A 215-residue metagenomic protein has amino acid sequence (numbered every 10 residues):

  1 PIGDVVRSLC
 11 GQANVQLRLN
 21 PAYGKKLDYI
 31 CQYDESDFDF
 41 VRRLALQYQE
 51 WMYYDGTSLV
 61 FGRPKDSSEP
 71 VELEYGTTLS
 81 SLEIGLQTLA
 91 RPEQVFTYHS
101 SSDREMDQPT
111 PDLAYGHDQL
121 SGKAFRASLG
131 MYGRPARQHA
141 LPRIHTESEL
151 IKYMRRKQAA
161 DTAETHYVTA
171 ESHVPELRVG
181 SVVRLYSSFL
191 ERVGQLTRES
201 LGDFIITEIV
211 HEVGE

Functional and structural regions predicted by a protein language model:
P1-E215: Amphipathic alpha-helical and helix-coil boundary elements used as assembly and membrane-proximal scaffolds
